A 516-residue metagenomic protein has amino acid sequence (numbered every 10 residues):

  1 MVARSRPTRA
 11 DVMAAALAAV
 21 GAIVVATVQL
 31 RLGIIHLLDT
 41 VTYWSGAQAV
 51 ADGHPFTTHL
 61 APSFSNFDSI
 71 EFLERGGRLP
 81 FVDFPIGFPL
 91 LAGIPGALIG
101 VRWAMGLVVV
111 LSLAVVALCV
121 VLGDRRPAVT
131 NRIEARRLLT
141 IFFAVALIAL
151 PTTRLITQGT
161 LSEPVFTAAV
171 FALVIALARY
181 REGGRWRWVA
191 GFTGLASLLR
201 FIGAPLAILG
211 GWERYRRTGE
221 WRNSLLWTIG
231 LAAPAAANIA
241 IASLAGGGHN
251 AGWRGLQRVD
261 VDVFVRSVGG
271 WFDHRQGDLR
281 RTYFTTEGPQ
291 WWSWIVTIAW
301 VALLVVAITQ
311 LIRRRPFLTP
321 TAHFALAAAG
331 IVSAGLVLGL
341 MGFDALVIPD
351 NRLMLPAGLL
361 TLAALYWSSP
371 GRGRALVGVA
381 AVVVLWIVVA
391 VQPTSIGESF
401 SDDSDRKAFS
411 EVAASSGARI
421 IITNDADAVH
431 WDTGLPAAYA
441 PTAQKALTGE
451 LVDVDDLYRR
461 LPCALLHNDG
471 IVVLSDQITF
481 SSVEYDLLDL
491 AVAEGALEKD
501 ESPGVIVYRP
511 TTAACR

Functional and structural regions predicted by a protein language model:
R4-R9, R125-L138, R217-W227, L304-I331 (+1 more regions): Membrane-interface helix-loop-helix junctions at transmembrane boundaries of multi-pass membrane enzymes, predominantly
V28, F201-A204, L336-A345, S368 (+1 more regions): Transmembrane alpha-helical segments
I34, P80-F84, A92-P95, W103-V110 (+4 more regions): Membrane-embedded glycan-lipid processing machinery
W44, I156-T157, E163-V165, A169 (+5 more regions): Hydrophobic/aromatic-rich transmembrane helices and adjacent perimembrane loops
P62-E74, S243-L311, F343: Membrane-lumen/periplasm interface segments of multi-pass, membrane-embedded glycan/lipid transferases
E134-F142, R187, G191, T228-A233 (+2 more regions): Signature aromatic-anchored transmembrane alpha helix within multi-pass, membrane-resident enzymes that catalyze glycan
A176-W186, G191, P205-A235, R315: Perimembrane helix-loop-helix junctions
V379-H430, A443-K445, L451-N468, D476-Q477 (+1 more regions): Membrane-embedded, lumen/periplasm-facing catalytic core of multi-pass transferases that use lipid-linked donors
